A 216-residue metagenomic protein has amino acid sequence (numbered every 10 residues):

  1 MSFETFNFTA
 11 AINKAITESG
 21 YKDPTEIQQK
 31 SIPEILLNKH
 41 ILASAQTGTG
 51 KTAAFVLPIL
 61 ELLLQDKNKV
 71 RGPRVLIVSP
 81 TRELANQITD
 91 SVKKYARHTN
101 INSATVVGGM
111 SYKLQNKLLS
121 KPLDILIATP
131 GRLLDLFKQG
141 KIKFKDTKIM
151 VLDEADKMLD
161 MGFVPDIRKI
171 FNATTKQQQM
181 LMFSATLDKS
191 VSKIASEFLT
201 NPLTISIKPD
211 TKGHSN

Functional and structural regions predicted by a protein language model:
M1-S44: Conserved pre-motif I regulatory segment
T5, A11-K14, E18-Y21, N68-K138 (+3 more regions): Conserved nucleic-acid-binding Ia/Ib motif block in the N-terminal RecA-like helicase ATPase lobe
K22, L42, L60, A85 (+5 more regions): Nucleotide phosphate-binding site architecture
P24-I27, P33-E34, P58, P73 (+5 more regions): Proline-centered helix-kink/hinge sites
Q29-I41, T52-K69, N86, S91-Y95 (+2 more regions): Walker A/P-loop NTP-binding motif
A45-T49: The conserved Walker
L76, Y95, A104, Q115 (+2 more regions): Interdomain coupling/hinge region of P-loop NTPase helicase/AAA+ cores
